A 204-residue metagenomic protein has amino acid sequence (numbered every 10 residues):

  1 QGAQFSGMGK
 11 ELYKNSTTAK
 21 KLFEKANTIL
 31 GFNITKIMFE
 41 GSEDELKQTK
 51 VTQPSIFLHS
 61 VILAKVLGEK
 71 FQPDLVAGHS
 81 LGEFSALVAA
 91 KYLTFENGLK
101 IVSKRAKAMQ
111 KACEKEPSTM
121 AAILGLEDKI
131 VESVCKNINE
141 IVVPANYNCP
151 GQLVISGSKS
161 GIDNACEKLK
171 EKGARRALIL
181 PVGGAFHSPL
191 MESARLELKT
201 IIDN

Functional and structural regions predicted by a protein language model:
G2-A3, L30, A90-N204: Alpha/beta catalytic cores of group-transfer enzymes, especially the acyltransferase/condensing modules of polyketide
G2-A77, I155: Helix-rich "cap/lid" substructures immediately adjacent to catalytic or cofactor-binding pockets
T17, E24-K25, L58-I62, E83 (+3 more regions): A broad detector of short, well-ordered amphipathic alpha-helices that serve as recognition/interaction surfaces
F39-L46, S85-A86, L178-L180: A short small-residue
E40, H79-S80, V182-G183: Residue-level "edge-of-site" marker
E43-D44, A77-F84, A106, P117-A122: Short, glycine/charge-rich beta-strand/loop segments that flank catalytic centers and engage negatively charged groups
S60, D74, G78-G82, A86 (+1 more regions): Gly/Ala-rich beta-loop-alpha elbow adjacent to hydrolase catalytic centers
K65-K70, L87-L93: Alpha-helix C-terminal capping segments
